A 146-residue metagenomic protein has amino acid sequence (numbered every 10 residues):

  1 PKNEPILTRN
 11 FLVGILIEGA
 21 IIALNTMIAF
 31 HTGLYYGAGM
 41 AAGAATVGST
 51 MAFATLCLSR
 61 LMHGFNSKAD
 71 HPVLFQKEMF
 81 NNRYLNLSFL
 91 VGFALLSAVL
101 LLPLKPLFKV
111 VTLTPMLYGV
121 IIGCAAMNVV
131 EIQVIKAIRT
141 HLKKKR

Functional and structural regions predicted by a protein language model:
P1-R146: C-terminal transmembrane helices and immediately adjacent loops/tails of multi-pass membrane transport proteins
